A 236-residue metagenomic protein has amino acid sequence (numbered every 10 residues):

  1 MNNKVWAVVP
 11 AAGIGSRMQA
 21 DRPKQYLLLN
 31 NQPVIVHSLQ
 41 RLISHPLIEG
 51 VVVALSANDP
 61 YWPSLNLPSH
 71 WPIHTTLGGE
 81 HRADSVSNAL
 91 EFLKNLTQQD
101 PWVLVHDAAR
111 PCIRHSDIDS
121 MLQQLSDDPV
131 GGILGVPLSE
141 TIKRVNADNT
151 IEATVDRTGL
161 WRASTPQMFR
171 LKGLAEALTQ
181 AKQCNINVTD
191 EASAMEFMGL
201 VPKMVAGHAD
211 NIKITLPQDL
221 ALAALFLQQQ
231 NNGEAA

Functional and structural regions predicted by a protein language model:
M1-V8, A12, D190-E191, A209 (+1 more regions): SAM-dependent methyltransferases
N2-P60, I73: N-terminal glycine-rich phosphate-binding loop and ensuing alpha1 helix
V9, I35, A89, D107 (+3 more regions): Residue-level signal for inorganic ion chemistry
S16, R82, A108-C112: Acidic metal-phosphate-binding loop of nucleotide-sugar-dependent transferases
H45, H70, D128: Acidic-histidine catalytic/liganding microenvironments
L67-D100: Short phosphate-binding loop-to-helix
V103-L104: Short aromatic/hydrophobic "clamp" motif used to bind/position activated sugar donors
C112-V205, A236: Conserved core of the sugar-phosphate nucleotidyltransferase
